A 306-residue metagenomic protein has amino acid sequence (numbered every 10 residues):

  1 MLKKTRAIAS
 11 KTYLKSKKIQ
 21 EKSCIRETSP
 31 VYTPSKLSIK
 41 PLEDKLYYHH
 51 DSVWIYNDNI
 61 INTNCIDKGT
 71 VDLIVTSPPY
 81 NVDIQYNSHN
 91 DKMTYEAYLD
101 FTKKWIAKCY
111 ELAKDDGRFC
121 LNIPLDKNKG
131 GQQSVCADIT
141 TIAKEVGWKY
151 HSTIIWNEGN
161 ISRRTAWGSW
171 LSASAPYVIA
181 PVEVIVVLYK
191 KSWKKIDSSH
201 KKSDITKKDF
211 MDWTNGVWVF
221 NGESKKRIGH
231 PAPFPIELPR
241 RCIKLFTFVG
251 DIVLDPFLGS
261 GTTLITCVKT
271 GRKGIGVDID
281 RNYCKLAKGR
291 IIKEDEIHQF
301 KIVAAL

Functional and structural regions predicted by a protein language model:
M1-L286: Core catalytic lobe of class I
N282-L306: Cysteine-dependent PTP/DSP-like catalytic domain, specifically the C-terminal lobe
